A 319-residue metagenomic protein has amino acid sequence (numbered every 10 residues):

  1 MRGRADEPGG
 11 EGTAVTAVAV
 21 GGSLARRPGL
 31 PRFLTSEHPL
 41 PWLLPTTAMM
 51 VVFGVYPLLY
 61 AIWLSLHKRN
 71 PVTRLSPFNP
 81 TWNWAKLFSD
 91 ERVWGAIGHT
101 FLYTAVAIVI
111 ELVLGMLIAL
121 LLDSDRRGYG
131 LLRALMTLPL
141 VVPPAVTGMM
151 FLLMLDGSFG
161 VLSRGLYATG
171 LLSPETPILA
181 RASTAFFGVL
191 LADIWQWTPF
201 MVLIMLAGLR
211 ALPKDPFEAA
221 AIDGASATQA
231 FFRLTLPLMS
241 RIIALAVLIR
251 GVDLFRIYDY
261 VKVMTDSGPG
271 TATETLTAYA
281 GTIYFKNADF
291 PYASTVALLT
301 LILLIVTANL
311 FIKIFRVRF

Functional and structural regions predicted by a protein language model:
M1-L43, R126-Y129, I312-F319: Transmembrane alpha-helical segments of polytopic membrane transport and secretion proteins
H38-F319: A structural signal for multi-pass alpha-helical bundles of membrane permease subunits that mediate small-molecule
